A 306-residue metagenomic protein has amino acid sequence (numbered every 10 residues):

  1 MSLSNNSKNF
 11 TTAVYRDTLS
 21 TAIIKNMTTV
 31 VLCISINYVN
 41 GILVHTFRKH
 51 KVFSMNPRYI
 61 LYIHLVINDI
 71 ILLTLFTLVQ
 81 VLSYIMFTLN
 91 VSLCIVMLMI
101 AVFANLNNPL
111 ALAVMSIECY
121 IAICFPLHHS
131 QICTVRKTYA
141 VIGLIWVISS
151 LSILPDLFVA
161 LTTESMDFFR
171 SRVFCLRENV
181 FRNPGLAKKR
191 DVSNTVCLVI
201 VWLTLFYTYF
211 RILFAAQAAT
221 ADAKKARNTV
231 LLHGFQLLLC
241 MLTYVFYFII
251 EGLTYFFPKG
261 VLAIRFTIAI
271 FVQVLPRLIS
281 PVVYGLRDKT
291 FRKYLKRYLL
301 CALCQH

Functional and structural regions predicted by a protein language model:
S2, S20-L93, L98-I100, L110-Y120 (+1 more regions): Structural signature of the GPCR N-terminal helical module
S2-Y15, Y139, L151-L198: Loop architecture of class A 7-transmembrane GPCRs
V44, K49-P57, C124-Y139, F206-V230 (+1 more regions): Intracellular signaling interfaces of 7-transmembrane GPCRs
T74-L78, L151-L154, F158, T195-Y207 (+3 more regions): Hydrophobic alpha-helical segments of membrane proteins
Y84, T88, A113-I123, L157-S171: Juxtamembrane interfacial secondary-structure elements that flank transmembrane helices in multi-pass membrane proteins
L106-G143: Class A GPCR helix-loop hinge within the 7TM core
F174-F181, F210-T243, V283: Intracellular effector-coupling site of seven-transmembrane GPCRs, centered on the ICL3-to-TM6 transition
V245-G252, P258-H306: Seventh transmembrane helix
